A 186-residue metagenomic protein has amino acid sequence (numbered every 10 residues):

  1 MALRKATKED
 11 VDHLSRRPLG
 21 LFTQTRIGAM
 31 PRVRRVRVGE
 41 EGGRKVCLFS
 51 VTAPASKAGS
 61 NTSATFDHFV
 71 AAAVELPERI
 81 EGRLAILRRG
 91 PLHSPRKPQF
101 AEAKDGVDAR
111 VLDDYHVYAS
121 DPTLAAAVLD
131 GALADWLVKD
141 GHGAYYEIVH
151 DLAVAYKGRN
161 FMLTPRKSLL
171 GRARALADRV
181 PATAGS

Functional and structural regions predicted by a protein language model:
A2-S186: Charged, low-complexity intrinsically disordered regions
